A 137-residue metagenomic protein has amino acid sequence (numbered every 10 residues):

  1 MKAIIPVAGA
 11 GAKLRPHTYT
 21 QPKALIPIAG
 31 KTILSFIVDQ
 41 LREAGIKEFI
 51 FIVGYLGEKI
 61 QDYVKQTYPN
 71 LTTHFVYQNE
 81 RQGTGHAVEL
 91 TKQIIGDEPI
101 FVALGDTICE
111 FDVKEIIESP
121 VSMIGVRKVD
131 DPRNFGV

Functional and structural regions predicted by a protein language model:
K2-I5, K13, P27, K31-L104 (+2 more regions): Conserved N-terminal catalytic core of the sugar/cofactor nucleotidyltransferase
V7-A8, T18: Short, small-residue-rich loop/turn micro-motifs
G9, D106, K128: Active-site glycine-centered loops adjacent to acidic/histidine catalytic or metal-binding residues that shape
G11-R15, R133: Short N-terminal binding/cap micro-motifs at the start of the first secondary-structure element
T18, V64, G136: Short, flexible helix/strand-to-coil boundary loops that buttress conserved ligand/catalytic motifs in alpha/beta
Y19-K23: Short alpha-helical oligomerization interface
C109-V137: Conserved core of the sugar-phosphate nucleotidyltransferase
